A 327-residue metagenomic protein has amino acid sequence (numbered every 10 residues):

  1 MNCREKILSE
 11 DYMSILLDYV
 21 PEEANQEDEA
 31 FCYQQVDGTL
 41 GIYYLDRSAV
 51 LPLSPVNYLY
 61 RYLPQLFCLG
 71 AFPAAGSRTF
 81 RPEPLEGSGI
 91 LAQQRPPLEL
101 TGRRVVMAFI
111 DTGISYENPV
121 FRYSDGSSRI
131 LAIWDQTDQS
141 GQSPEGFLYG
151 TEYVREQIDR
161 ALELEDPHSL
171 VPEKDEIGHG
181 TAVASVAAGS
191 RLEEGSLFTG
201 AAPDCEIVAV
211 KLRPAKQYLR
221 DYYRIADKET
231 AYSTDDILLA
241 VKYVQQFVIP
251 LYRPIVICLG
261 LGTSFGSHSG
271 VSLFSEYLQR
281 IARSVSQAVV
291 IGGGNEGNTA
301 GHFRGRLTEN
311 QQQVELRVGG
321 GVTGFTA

Functional and structural regions predicted by a protein language model:
M1-V106, T112-R129: Autoinhibitory propeptides
L17, T326-A327: Aromatic/hydrophobic beta-strand junction motif of beta-rich domains
P52-N57, Y123-D125, A201, E276-S284: Short, surface-exposed basic-aromatic patches at helix termini and helix-loop junctions that form
N57, Y62, D204-K211, T234 (+3 more regions): Bimodal feature
R95-S233: Subtilisin-like serine protease catalytic core
Y123-R129, F274-S275, L307-E309: Glycine-rich, phosphate-binding/catalytic loops in enzymes
Y218-G305, G321-T326: Substrate-binding/access-modulating region of protease and related hydrolase catalytic domains
L307-G321: Non-catalytic, beta-strand-enriched accessory regions in extracellular/secretory proteins and membrane protein
